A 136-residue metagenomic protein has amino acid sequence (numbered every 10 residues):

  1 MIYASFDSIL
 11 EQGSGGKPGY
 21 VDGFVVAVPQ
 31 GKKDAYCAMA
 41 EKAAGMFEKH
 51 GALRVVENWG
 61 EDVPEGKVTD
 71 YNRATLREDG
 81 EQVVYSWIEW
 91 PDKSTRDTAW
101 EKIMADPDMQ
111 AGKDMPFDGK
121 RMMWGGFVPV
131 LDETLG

Functional and structural regions predicted by a protein language model:
M1-P18, L53-D79, M104-G136: Glycine-rich beta-strand-turn "strand-cap" elements at beta-sheet edges
I2, A35-C37, D70, V84: Intrinsically disordered, low-complexity N-terminal regions enriched in serine/proline/glycine with scattered basic
L10-R54: Surface-exposed interaction/gating patches
Y20-V28, G66-I103: Short, well-ordered beta-strand segments in beta-rich or mixed alpha/beta enzyme and ligand-binding folds
D34, S94-R96, D132: Residue-level signal for secondary-structure boundary sites
C37-A43, A99-P107: Short amphipathic alpha-helices in soluble, non-transmembrane regions that often serve as interface/regulatory elements
